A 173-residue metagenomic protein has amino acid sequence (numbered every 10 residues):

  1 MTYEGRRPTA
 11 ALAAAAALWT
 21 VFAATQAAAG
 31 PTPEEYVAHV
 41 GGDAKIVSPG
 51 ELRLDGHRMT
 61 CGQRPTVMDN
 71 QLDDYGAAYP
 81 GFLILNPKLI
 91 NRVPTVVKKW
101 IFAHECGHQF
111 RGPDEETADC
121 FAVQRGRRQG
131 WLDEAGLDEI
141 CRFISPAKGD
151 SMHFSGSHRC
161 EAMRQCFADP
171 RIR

Functional and structural regions predicted by a protein language model:
T2-A14: Bacterial N-terminal signal peptides that target proteins for export
F22-A24: N-terminal signal peptide c-region/cleavage motif recognized by signal peptidases
A27-A29: Boundary at the C-terminal end of the N-terminal hydrophobic targeting segment
L52-G81: Catalytic zinc-binding patch centered on the HExxH motif and its immediate surroundings that defines zinc-dependent
L85-W100, G112: Short pre-active-site segment immediately N-terminal to the catalytic Zn-binding motif
W100-Q109, D119: Active-site recognition of the HExxH zinc-binding catalytic motif
P113-Q129: An active-site-proximal "capping" alpha-helix that borders the catalytic cofactor pocket
W131-R173: Long, well-structured alpha-helical subdomains associated with metal-dependent extracellular/ecto-lumenal hydrolases
